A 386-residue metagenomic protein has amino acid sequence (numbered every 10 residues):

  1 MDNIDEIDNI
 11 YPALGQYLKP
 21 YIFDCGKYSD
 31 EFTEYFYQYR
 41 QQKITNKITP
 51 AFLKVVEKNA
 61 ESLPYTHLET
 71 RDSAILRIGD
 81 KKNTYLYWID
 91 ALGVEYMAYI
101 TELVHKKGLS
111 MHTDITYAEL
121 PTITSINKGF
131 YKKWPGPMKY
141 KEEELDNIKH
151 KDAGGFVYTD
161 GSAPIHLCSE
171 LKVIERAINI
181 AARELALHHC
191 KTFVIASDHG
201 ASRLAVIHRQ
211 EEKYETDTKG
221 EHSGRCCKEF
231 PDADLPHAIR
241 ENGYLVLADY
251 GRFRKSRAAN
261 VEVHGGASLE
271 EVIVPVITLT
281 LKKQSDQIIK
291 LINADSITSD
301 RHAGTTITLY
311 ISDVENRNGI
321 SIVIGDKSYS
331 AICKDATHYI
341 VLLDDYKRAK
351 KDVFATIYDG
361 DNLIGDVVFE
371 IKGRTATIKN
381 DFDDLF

Functional and structural regions predicted by a protein language model:
M1-F386: Feature captures the catalytic ectodomains and active-site-proximal regions of enzymes that hydrolyze or transfer
